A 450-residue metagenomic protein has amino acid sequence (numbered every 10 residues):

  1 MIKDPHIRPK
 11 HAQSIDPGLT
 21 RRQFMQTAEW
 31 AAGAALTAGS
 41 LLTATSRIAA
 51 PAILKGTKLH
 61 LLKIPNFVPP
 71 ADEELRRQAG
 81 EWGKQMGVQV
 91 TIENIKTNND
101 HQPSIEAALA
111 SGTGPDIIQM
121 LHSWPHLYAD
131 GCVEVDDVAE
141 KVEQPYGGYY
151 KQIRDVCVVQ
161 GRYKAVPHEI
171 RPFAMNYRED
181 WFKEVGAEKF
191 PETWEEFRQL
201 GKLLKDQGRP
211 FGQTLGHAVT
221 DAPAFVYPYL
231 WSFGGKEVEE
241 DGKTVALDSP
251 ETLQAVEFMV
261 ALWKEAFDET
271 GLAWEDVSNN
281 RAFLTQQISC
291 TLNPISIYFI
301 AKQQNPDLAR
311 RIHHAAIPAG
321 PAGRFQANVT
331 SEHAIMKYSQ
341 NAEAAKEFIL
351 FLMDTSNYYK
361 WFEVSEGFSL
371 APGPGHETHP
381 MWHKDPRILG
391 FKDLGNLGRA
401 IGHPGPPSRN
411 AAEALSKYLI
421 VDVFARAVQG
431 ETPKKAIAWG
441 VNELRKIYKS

Functional and structural regions predicted by a protein language model:
M1-Q23: N-terminal secretory signal peptides
I53, L121-A174, R198, F225 (+3 more regions): Hinge/lid segment of periplasmic solute-binding proteins
I53-L54, Q89, K183, G208 (+1 more regions): Conserved C-terminal helix/tail region of periplasmic/extracytoplasmic solute-binding proteins
R77-Y149, V158, D180-E192, A282 (+3 more regions): Extracytoplasmic "Venus flytrap"/periplasmic binding protein-like
Q78, P125-H126, A224-P228, V256-E347: Extracytoplasmic/periplasmic substrate-binding proteins
V156, R310-A315, E363-V421, R426: Long, aromatic- and glycine/proline-rich binding clefts that accommodate carbohydrate-like moieties
V159-H168, F173, R198-V245, I288: Extracytoplasmic/periplasmic solute-binding protein
L200-L203, Q207, D241-L272, I317: Glycine-centered hinge/linker elements that transmit conformational signals in sensory and ligand-binding systems
